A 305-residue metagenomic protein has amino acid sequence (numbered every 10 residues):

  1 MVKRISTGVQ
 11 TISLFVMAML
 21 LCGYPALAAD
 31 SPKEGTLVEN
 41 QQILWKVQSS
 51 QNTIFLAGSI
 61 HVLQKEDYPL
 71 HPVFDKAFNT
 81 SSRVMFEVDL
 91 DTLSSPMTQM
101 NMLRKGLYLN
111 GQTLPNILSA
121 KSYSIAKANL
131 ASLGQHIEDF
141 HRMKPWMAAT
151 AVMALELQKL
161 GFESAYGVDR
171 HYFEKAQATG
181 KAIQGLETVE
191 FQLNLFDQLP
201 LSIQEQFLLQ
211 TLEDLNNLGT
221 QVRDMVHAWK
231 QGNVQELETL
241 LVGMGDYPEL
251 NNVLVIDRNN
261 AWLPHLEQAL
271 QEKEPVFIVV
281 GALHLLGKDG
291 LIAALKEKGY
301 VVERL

Functional and structural regions predicted by a protein language model:
V2-S13: Bacterial N-terminal signal peptides that target proteins for export
G8, A77-T80, A269-E272: Alpha-helix C-cap/termination motif
T11-G23: Bacterial N-terminal signal peptides
L14, Q48-S50, Q271-E272: Short hydrophobic "helix-edge" motifs at membrane interfaces and signal-peptide entry regions
P25-D30: Boundary at the C-terminal end of the N-terminal hydrophobic targeting segment
K33, I43-L254: Structured, acidic catalytic/metal-binding patches in enzyme active sites
E39, E66, D257-A261: Short secondary-structure boundary/capping elements
P248-L305: A cross-kingdom marker for long, charged
